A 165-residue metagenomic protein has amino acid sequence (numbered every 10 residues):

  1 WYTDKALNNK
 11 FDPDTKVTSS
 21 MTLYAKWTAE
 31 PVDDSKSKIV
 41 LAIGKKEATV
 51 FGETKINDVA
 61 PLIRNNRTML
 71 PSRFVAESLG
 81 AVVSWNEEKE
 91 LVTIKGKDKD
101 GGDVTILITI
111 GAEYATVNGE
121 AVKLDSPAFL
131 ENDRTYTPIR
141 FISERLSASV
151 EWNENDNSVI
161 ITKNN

Functional and structural regions predicted by a protein language model:
Y2-E30: Secondary-structure capping and domain/repeat boundary segments
T28-N165: Primary recognition of N-terminal secretory signal peptides and signal-anchoring hydrophobic helices
